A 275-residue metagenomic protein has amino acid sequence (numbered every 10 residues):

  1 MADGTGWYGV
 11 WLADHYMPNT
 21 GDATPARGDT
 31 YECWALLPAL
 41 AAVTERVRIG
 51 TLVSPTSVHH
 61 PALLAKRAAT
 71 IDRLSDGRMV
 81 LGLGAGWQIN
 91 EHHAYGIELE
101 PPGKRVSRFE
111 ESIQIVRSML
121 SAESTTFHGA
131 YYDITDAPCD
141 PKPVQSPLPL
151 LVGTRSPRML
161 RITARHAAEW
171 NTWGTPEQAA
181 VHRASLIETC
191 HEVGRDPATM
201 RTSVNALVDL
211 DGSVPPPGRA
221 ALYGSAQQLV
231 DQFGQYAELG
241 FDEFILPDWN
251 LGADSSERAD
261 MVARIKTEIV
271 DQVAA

Functional and structural regions predicted by a protein language model:
M1-A275: Active-site-adjacent structural elements that line small-molecule/cofactor binding pockets in enzymes
